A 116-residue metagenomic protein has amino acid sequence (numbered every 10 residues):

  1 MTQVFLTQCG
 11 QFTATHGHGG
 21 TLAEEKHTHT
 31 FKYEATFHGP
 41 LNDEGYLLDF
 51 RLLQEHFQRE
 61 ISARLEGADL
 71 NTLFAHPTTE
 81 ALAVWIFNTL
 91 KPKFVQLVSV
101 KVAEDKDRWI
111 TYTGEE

Functional and structural regions predicted by a protein language model:
M1-E116: Charge-rich, low-complexity N-terminal segments
